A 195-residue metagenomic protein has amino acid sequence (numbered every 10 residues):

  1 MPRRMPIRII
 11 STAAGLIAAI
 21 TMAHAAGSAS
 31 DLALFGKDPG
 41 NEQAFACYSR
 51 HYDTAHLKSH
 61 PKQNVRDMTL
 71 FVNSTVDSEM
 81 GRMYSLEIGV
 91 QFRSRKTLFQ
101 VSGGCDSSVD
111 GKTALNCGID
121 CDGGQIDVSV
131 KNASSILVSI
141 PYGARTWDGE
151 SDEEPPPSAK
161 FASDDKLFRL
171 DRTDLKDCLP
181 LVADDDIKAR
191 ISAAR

Functional and structural regions predicted by a protein language model:
M1-A13: Bacterial N-terminal signal peptides that target proteins for export
S11-T21: Bacterial N-terminal signal peptides
M22-V65, C117, C121-I126, K131-R195: Amphipathic/hydrophobic helical signal segments and adjacent flexible N-terminal regions that mediate secretion
A26-D110: N-terminal secretory signal peptides
Y84, V90-P141: A beta-strand-dominated structural motif
